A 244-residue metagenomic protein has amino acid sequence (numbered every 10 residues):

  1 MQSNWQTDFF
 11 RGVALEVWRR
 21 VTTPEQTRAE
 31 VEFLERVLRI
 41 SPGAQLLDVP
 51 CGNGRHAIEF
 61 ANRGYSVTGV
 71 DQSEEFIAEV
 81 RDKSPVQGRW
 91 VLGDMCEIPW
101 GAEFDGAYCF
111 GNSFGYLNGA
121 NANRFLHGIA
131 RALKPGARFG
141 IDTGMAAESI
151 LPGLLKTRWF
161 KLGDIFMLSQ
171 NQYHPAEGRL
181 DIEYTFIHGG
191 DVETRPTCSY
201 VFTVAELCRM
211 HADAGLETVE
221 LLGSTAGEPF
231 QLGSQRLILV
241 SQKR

Functional and structural regions predicted by a protein language model:
M1-A44: Conserved class I S-adenosyl-L-methionine
V49: Conserved beta-strand/loop positions that form the S-adenosyl-L-methionine
N53-E97: Class I SAM-dependent methyltransferase SAM/SAH-binding core
C96-G106: A short acidic, Gly/Pro-enriched loop at the edge of an enzyme's catalytic core that lines a small-molecule cofactor
D105-N121: A short SAM/SAH-binding and catalytic strip from SAM-dependent methyltransferases
A120, G140-M210: SAM-dependent methyltransferase
N123-P135: A short glycine-rich, Lys/Arg-flanked "PGG" loop and its adjoining helix->strand segment in the class I
V204-R244: C-terminal lobe and adjacent flexible extensions of AdoMet/dcAdoMet transferase-like proteins
